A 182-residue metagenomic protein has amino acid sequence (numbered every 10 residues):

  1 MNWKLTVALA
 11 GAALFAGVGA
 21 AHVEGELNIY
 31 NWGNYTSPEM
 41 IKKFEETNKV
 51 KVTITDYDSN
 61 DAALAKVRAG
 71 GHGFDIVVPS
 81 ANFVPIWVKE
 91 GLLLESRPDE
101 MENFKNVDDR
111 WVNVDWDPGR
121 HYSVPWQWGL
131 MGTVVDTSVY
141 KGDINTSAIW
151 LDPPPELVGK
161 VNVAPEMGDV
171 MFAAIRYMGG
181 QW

Functional and structural regions predicted by a protein language model:
M1-E26: Short, low-complexity disordered leader/linker segments with a strong preference for bacterial N-terminal type II
T6, A63, I149-W150: Hydrophobic/aromatic residues in well-formed alpha-helices
A8, T36, K42, L64 (+2 more regions): A broad, structure-centric signal for solvent-exposed, well-ordered loop/edge residues that line or flank functional
L14, L64, D117-G119: Short alpha-helical segments and helix-capping/turn motifs at coil-helix boundaries
A16, A20-H22, E45, A69 (+2 more regions): Generic structural signal for beta-strand residues in well-ordered domains
E24-W87: Early extracytoplasmic/lumenal segment of secretory-pathway proteins
G73, V78-W182: Extracytoplasmic ligand-binding site segments that recognize negatively charged/polar headgroups
